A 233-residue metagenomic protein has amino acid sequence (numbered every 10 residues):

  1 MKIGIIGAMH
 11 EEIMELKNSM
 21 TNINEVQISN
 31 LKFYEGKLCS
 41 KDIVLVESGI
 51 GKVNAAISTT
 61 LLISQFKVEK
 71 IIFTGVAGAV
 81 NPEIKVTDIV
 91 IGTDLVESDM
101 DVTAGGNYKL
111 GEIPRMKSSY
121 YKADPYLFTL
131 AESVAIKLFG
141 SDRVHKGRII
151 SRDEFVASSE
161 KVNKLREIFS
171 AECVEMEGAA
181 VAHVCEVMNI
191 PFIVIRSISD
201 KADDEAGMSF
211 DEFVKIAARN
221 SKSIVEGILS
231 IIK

Functional and structural regions predicted by a protein language model:
K2, V26-K233: Glycine-rich phosphate- or other oxyanion-binding loops that anchor nucleotides, phosphorylated ligands
K2-M20, D42: Short, conserved "active-site rim" segments that organize catalytic pockets and cofactor/ligand binding
M20-V26: Short glycine-aromatic motifs
